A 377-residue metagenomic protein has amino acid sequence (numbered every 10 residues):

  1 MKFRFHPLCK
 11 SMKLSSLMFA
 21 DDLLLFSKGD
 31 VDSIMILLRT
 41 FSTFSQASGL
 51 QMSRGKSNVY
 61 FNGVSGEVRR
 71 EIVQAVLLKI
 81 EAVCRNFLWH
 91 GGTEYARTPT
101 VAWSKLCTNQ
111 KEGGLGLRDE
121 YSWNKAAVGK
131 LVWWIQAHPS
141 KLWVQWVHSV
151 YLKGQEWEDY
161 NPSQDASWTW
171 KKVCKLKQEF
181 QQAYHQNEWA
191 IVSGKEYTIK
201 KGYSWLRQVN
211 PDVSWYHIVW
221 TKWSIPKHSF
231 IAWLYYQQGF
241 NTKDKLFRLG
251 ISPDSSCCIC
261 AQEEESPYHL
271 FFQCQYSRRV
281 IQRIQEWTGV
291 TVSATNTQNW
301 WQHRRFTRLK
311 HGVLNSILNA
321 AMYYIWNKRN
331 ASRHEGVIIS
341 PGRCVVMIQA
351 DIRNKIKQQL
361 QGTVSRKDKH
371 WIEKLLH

Functional and structural regions predicted by a protein language model:
M1-H377: A helix-boundary/hinge signal
